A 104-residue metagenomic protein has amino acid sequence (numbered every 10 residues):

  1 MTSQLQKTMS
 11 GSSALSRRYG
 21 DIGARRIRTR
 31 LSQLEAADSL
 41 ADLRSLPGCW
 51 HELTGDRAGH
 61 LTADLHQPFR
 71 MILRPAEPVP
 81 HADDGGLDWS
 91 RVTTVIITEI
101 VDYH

Functional and structural regions predicted by a protein language model:
M1-S32: Arg/Lys-rich, positively charged N-terminal/basic patches that mediate binding to nucleic acids
Q4, G23, P47, T54-R57 (+1 more regions): Solvent-exposed, flexible loop/coil residues
Q6, S16, L40, P47-W50 (+1 more regions): Generic secondary-structure boundary/loop-capping signal
R26-R44: Generic amphipathic, hydrophobic interface segment in small proteins and small subunits
T29, G48, D56-A58, H66-P68 (+1 more regions): Short connector loops at helix/strand junctions that flank enzyme active sites, especially segments positioning acidic
A36-L40, H51, H81-D88: Intrinsically disordered, low-complexity boundary segments flanking structured domains
S39-L61: A short, surface-exposed loop/turn module that caps and links secondary-structure elements
A63-H104: Enriched for short, Lys/Arg-rich terminal
